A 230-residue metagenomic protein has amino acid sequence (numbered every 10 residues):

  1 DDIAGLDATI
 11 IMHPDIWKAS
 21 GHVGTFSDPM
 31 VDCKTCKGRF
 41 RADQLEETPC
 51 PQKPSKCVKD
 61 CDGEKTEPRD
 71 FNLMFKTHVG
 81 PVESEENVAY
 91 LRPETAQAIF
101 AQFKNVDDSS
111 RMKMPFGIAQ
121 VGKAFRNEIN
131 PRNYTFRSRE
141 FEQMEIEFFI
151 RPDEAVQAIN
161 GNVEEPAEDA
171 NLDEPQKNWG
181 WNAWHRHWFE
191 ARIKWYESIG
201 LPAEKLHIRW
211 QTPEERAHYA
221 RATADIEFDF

Functional and structural regions predicted by a protein language model:
D1-F230: TRNA-recognition modules of translation machinery and tRNA-sensing kinases, especially anticodon-binding
